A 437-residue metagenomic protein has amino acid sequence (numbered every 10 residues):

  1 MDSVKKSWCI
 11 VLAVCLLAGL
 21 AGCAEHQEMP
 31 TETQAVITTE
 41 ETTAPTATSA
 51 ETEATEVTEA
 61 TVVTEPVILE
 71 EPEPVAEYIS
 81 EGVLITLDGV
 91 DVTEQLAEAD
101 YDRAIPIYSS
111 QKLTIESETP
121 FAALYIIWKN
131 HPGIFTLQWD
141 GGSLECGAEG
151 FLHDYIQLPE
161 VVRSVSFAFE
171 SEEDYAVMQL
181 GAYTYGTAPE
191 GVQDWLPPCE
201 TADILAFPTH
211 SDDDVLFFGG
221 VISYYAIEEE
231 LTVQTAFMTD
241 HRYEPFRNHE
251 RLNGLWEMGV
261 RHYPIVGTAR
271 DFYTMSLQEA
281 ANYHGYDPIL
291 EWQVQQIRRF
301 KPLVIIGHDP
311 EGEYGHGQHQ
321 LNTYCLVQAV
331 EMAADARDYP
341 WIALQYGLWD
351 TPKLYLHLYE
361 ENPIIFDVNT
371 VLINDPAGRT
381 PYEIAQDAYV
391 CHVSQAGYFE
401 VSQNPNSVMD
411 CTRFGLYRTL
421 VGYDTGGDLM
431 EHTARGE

Functional and structural regions predicted by a protein language model:
M1-I10: Bacterial N-terminal signal peptides that target proteins for export
V4, P66-G82: N-terminal intrinsically disordered, low-complexity tails enriched in polar/charged
L12-L17: Hydrophobic helical h-region of N-terminal Sec-dependent signal peptides in bacterial secretory/periplasmic proteins
G19-G22: C-terminal motif of bacterial Sec signal peptides marking the signal peptidase cleavage site
H26-P72: N-terminal, intrinsically disordered, polar/charged segments of Gram-positive cell-envelope systems that serve as
V63-L69, Q234-A236, G397, V401-N404 (+1 more regions): Long, contiguous interaction/targeting segments characteristic of exported/extracellular or secretory-pathway proteins
V75-P106, S117, W128-N130, F135 (+4 more regions): The feature marks non-catalytic terminal segments
I79-L87, D91-L113, T119-A123, W128-I134 (+1 more regions): Active-site beta-strand->loop->alpha-helix modules in alpha/beta enzyme cores, enriched in Gly/His/Asp(Glu)
